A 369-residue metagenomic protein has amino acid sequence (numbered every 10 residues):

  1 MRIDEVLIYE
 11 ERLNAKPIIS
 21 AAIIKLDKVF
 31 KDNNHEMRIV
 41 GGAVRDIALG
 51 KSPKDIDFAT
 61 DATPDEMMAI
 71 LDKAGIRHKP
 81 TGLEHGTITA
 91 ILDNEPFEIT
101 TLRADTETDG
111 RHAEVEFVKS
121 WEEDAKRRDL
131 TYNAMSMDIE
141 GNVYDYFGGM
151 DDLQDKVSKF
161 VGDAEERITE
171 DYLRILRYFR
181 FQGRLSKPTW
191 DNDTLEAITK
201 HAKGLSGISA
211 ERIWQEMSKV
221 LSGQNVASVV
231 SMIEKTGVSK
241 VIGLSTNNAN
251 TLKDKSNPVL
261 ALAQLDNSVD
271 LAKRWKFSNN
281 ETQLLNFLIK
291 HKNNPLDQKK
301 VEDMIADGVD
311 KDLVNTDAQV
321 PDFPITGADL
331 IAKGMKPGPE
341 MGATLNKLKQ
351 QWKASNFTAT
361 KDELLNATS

Functional and structural regions predicted by a protein language model:
R2-S369: Catalytic cores of the polymerase beta-like nucleotidyltransferase superfamily and closely associated nucleotide
